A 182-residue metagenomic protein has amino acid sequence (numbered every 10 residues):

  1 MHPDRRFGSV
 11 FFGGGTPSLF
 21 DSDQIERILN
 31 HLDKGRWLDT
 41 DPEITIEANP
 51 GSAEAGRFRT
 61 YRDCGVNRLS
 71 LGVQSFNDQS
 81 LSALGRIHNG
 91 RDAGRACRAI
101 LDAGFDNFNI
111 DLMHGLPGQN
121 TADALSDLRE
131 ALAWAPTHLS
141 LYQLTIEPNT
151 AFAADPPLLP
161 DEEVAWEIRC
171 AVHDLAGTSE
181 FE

Functional and structural regions predicted by a protein language model:
M1-E182: C-terminal scaffold of the Radical SAM
